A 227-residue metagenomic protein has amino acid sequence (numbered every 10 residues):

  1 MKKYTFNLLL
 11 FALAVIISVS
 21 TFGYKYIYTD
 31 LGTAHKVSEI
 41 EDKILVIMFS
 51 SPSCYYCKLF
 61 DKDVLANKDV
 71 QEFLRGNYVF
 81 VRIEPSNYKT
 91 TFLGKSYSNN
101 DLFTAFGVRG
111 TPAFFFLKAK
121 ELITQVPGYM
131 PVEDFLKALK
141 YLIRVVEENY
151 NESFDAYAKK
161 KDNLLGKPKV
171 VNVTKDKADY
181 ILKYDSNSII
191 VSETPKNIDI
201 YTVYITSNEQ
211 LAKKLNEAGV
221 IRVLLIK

Functional and structural regions predicted by a protein language model:
M1-F6: Positively charged n-region of N-terminal signal peptides that target proteins for export
N7-S18: Bacterial N-terminal signal peptides
Y24, L136-K227: Non-globular targeting/processing and membrane-anchoring segments
K25-T29, V70-Y97: Thiol-based oxidoreductase modules, predominantly thioredoxin-like and allied folds used for disulfide exchange
I27-I44: A short beta-strand-turn-helix
I40-Y55, F80: Short active-site neighborhood of thiol/selenol oxidoreductases, capturing the structured segment around
C57-R75: Typically the conserved alpha-helix immediately C-terminal to a functionally engaged Cys/Sec in thioredoxin-like
D63, T104-N149: Non-catalytic, surface beta->alpha helical segment in thiol-disulfide oxidoreductase systems
